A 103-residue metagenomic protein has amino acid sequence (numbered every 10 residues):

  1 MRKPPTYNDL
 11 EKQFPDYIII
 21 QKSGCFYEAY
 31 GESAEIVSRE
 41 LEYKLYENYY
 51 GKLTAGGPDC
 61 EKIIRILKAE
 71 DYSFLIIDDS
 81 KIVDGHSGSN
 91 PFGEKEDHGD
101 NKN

Functional and structural regions predicted by a protein language model:
M1-N103: Basic, polar low-complexity surface loops/patches
